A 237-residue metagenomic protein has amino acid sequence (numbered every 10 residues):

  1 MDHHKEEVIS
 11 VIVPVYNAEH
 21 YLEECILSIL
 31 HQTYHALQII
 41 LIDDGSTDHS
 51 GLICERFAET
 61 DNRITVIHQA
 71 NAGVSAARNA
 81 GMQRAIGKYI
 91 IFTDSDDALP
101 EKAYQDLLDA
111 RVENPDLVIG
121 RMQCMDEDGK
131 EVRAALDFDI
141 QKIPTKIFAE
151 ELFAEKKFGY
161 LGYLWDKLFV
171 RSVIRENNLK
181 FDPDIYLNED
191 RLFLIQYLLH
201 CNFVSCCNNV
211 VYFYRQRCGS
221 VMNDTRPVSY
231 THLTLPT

Functional and structural regions predicted by a protein language model:
M1-S28: N-proximal low-complexity "stem/linker" segments adjacent to membrane-targeting elements
E7-S10, Q38, L192: Cell-envelope/extracellular polymer assembly enzymes that use nucleotide-activated donors
S28-A36: Short, acidic, metal-binding catalytic loop of nucleotide-sugar glycosyltransferases
D43-L52: A conserved acidic beta->alpha catalytic loop
Q69-A85: Glycine-rich, basic loop-to-helix element that forms the pyrophosphate-binding segment of sugar-nucleotide handling
V74, S95-V204, Y212-V228: Donor-binding/catalytic cores of nucleotide-activated saccharide and glycerol-phosphate transferases/polymerases
I90: Short aromatic/hydrophobic "clamp" motif used to bind/position activated sugar donors
T231-T237: Conserved small/polar residues in nucleotide/adenosyl-binding loops
